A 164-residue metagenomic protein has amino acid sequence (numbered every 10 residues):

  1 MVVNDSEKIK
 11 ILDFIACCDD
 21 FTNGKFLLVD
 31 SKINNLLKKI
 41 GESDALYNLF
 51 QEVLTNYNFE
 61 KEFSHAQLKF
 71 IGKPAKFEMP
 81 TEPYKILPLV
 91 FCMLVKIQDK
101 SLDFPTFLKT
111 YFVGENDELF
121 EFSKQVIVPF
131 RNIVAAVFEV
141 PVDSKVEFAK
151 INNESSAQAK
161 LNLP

Functional and structural regions predicted by a protein language model:
M1-A149: Charged interaction/catalytic cores of defense and host-pathogen modules
V146-P164: Long, low-complexity intrinsically disordered regions enriched in small/polar and proline/glycine residues
